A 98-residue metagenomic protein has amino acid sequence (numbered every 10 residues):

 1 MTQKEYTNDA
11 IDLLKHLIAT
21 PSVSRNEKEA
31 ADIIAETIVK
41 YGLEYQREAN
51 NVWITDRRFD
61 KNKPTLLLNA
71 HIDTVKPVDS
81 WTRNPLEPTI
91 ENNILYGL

Functional and structural regions predicted by a protein language model:
T2-P77: N-terminal helical capping/dimerization or prosegment-like subdomains of hydrolases acting on amide or phosphate bonds
K63-L98: Active-site metal-coordination/substrate-binding segment of hydrolases, especially metallo-dependent peptidases
